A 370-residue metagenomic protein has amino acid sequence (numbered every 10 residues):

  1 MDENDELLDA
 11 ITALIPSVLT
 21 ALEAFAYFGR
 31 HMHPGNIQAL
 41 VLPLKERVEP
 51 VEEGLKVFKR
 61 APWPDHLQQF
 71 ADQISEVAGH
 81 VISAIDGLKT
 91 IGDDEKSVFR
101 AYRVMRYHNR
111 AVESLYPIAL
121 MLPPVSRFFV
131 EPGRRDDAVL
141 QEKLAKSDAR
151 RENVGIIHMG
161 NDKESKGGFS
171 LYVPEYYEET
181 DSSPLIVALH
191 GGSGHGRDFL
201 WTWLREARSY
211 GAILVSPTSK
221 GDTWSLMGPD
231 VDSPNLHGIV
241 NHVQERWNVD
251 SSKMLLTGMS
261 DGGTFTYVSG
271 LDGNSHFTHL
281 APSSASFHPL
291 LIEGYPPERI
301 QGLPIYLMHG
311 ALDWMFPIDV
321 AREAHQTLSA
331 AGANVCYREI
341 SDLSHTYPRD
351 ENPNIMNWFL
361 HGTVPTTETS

Functional and structural regions predicted by a protein language model:
M1-E53, R60-S183, T367-T369: A domain-start/cap signature at the N-terminus of enzymes
E175-D181, S225-S260: Gly/Ser-rich "nucleophile elbow"/oxyanion-hole loop immediately N-terminal to the catalytic nucleophile in hydrolases
Y177-S225, P289, W314: Short substrate-entry loop that stabilizes the transition state in hydrolases
R197-R205, I239, S286-E298, E323: Alpha-helical scaffolding within the catalytic cores of extracellular/periplasmic polymer-degrading hydrolases
S219-G221, A285, I340-D342: Active-site loop/turn elements of alpha/beta-hydrolase fold enzymes, especially the short glycine-/histidine-rich
Q244-E245, S252-Q301: Primarily recognizes the serine-hydrolase "nucleophile elbow" in alpha/beta-hydrolase and SGNH/GDSL folds
I300-Q301, Y306-H309, D313: Short beta-strand/loop motif that positions the catalytic acidic residue of the alpha/beta-hydrolase fold
I318-S370: C-terminal catalytic histidine-bearing segment of alpha/beta-hydrolase fold enzymes
